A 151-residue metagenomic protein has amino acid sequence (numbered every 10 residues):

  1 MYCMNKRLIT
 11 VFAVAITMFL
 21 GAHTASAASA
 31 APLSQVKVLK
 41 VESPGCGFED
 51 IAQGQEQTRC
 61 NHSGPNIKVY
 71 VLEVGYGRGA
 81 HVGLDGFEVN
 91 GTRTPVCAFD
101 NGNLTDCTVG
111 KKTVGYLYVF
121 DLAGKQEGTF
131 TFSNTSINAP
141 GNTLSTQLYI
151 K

Functional and structural regions predicted by a protein language model:
Y2-F12: Bacterial N-terminal signal peptides that target proteins for export
V11-G21: Bacterial N-terminal signal peptides
A27-S63, K151: Short, compositionally biased P/S/T/A/G/V-rich stretches that sit at domain boundaries
C60-G64, K111-T113, A123-E127: Surface-exposed coil/turn segments at beta-strand junctions on protein surfaces, enriched
G64-Y76: Aromatic/hydrophobic beta-strand junction motif of beta-rich domains
E73-F99: Extended low-complexity, serine/threonine- and proline-enriched intrinsically disordered segments
G102-F120: Aromatic sugar-binding surface patches on proteins that engage polysaccharides or sugar-phosphate polymers
V119-I150: Short, exposed beta-strand-loop hairpins at the edges of beta-sheets in extracellular/periplasmic proteins
